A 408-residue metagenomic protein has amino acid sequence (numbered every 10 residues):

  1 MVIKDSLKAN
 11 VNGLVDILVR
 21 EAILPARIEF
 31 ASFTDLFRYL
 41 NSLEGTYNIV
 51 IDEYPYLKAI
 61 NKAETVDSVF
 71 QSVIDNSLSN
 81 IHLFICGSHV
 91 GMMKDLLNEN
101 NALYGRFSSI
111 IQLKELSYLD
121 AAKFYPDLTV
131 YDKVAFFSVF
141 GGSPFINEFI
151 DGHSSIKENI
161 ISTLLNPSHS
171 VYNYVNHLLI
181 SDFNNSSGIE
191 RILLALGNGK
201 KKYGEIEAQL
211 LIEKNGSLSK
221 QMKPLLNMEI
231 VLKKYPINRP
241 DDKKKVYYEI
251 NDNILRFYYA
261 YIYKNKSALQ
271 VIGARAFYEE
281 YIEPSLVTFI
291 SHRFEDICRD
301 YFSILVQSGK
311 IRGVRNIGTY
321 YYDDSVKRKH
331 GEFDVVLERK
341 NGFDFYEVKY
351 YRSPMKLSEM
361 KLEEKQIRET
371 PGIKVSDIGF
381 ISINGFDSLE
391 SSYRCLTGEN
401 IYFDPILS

Functional and structural regions predicted by a protein language model:
M1-E280: Phosphate-binding site recognition
V246-S408: A cross-kingdom feature that marks ATP-driven nucleic-acid transaction machinery
